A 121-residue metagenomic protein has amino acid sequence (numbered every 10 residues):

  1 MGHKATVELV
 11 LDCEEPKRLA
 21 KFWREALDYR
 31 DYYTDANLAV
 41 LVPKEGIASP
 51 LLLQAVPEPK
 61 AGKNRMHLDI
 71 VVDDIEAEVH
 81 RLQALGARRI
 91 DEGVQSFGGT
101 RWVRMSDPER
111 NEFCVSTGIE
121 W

Functional and structural regions predicted by a protein language model:
G2-L11, Y32-Y33, V40-V42, S49-L53 (+1 more regions): Vicinal oxygen chelate
T6-E14, P57-L82, R101-S106: Vicinal oxygen chelate
E15-R30, L82-A84: Amphipathic alpha-helical segments
R18, A48, A77: Short alpha-helical
L27, A36-V42, Q54-P57, D74-I75: Intrinsically disordered, low-complexity boundary segments flanking structured domains
E45-A48, A61-G62: Short, solvent-exposed loop/turn segments that connect beta-strands within catalytic domains and beta-strand-rich
